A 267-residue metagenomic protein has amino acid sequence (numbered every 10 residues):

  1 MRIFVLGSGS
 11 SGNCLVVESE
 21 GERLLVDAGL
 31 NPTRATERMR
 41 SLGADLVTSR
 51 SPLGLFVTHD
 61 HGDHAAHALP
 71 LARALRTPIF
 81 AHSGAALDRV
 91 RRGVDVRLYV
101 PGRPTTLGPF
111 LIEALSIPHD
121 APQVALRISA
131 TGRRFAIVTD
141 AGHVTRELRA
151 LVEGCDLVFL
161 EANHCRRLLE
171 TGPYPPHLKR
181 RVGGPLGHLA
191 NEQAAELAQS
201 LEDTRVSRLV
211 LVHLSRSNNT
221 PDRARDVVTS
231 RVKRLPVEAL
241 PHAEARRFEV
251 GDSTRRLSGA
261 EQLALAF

Functional and structural regions predicted by a protein language model:
M1-L42, V124-D140, L157: Conserved beta-strand hairpin/beta-sheet module of binuclear metal-dependent hydrolase folds, prominently
F4-C14, T58-A68, A72, I79 (+2 more regions): Structured catalytic core of nucleotide-sugar glycosyltransferases
S11, H61-A65, A86-R89, T105 (+5 more regions): Active-site environment of divalent metal-dependent phosphoester hydrolases
V26-G29, S51-D60, F80-S83, A136-D140 (+3 more regions): Active-site neighborhood of phospho(di)ester-bond hydrolases with catalytic His/Asp-centered motifs
N31-A81: Active-site metal-binding motif and surrounding structural segment of the metallo-beta-lactamase
A66-L75, R91, N219-D226: Metal-dependent catalytic neighborhoods of phosphoester/phosphodiester hydrolases
R73, A81-R133: Metallo-beta-lactamase
R146-E244: Cap/insert and terminal regions of metallo-dependent hydrolase folds
